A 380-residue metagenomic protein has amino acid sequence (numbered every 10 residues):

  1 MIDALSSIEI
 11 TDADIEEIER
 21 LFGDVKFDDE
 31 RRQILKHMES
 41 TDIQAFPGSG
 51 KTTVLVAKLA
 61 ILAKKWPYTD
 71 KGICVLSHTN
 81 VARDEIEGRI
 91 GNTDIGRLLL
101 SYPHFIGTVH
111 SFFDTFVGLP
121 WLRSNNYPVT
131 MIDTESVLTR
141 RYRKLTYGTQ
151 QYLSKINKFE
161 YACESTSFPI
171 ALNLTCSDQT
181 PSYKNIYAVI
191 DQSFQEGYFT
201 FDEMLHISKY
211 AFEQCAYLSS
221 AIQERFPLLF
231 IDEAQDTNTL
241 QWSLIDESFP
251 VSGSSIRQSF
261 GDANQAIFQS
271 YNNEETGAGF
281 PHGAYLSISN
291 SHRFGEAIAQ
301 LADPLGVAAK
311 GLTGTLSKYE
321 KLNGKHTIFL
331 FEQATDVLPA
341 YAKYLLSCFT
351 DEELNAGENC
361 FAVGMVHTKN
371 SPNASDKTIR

Functional and structural regions predicted by a protein language model:
M1-R123, S220: P-loop NTPase Walker
K26-F27, I106, F113, I186-L228 (+1 more regions): Conserved helicase/translocase P-loop NTPase motor core
L59, T79-N80, V109-H110, F260-N264 (+2 more regions): A short beta-strand-to-loop transition that corresponds to the Sensor-1 phosphate-sensing loop of AAA+ P-loop ATPases
L100, W121-A188, Q195-F199: ATP-hydrolysis module of ASCE/P-loop NTPase motor domains, specifically the Walker B Asp-Glu catalytic pair
Y127-R140, E296-F329, T350-C360: Coupling/hinge elements of helicase-like and P-loop NTPase modules
E233: Walker B catalytic acidic pair
S243-K321: Conserved RecA-like helicase ATPase core segment that couples NTP binding/hydrolysis to strand translocation
E332-R380: Conserved helicase/translocase motor-coupling segment
